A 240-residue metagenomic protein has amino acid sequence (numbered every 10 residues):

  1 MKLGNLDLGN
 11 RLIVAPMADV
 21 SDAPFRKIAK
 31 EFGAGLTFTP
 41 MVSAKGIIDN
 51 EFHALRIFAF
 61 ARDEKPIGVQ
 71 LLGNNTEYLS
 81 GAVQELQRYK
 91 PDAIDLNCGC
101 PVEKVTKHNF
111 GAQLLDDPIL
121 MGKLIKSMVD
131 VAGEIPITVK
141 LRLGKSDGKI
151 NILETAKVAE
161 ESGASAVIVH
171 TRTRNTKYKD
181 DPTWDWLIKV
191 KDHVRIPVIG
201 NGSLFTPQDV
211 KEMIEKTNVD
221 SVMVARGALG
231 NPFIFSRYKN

Functional and structural regions predicted by a protein language model:
M1-N240: Flavin-dependent oxidoreductase catalytic cores
